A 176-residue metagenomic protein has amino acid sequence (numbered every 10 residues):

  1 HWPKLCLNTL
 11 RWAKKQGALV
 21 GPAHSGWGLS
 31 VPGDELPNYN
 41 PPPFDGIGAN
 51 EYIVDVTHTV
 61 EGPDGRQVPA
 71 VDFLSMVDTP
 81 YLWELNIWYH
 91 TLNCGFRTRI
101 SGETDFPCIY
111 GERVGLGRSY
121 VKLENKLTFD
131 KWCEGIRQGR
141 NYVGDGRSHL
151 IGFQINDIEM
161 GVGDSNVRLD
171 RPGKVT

Functional and structural regions predicted by a protein language model:
W2-V114: Domain-core and long-helix interface of multi-subunit machines
L10, K15-L19, S25-S30, I87-T176: C-terminal functional module detector
